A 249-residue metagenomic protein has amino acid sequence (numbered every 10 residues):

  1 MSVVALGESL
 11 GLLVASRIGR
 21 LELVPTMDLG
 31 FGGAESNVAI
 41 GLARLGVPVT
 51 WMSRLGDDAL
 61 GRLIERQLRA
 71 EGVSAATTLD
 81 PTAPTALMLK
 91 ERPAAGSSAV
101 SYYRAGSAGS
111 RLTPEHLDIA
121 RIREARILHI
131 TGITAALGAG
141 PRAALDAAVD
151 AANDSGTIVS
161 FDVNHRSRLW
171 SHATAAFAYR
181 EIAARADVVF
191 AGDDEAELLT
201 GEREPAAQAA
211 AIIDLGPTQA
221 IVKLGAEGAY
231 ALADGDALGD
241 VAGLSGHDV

Functional and structural regions predicted by a protein language model:
M1-V3, D150-D154, G201-V249: Conserved phosphate-binding/catalytic region of the ribokinase-like
M1-V73, H247-V249: Glycine-rich phosphate/adenosyl-contacting loop at the front of the ribokinase-like
P48-G132, T157: Conserved N-terminal subdomain of the carbohydrate kinase-like
V73, A173-L198: Structural recognition of alpha->loop->beta junctions
A105, I133, N164-R168, D194 (+1 more regions): Active-site beta-loop-alpha junctions enriched in small/polar residues
T134-A143, S171-H172, E197-G201: Glycine/threonine-rich flexible loop motifs
G140-S155, F177-R185: Catalytic-core regions built around general acid/base machinery
G156-V163: Short beta-strand/loop segments at the ligand-binding rim of alpha/beta enzyme cores
